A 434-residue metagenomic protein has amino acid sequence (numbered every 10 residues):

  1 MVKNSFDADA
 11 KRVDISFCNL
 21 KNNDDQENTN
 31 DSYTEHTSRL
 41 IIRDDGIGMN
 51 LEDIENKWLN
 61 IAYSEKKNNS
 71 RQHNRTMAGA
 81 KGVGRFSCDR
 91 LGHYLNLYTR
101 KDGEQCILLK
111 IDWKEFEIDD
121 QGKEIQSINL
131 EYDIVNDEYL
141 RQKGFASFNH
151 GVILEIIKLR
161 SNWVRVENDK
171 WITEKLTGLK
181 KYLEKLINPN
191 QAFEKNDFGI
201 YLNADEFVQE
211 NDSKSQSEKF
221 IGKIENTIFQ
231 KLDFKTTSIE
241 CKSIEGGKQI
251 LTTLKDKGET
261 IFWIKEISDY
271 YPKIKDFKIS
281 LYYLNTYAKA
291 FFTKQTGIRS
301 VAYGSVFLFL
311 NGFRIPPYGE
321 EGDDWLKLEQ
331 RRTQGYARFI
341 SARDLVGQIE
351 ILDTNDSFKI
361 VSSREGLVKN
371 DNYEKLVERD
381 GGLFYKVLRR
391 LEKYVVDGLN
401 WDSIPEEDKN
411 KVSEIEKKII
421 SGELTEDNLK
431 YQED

Functional and structural regions predicted by a protein language model:
M1-V166, D434: GHKL (Bergerat-fold) ATPase N-terminal catalytic module, capturing the glycine-rich phosphate-binding loop and acidic
S5, D9, I61-E65, R90-L95 (+7 more regions): Conserved NTP-handling cores and scaffolds of large molecular machines
S5, R85-D89, R100-D102, Q142-F148 (+5 more regions): A general structural signal for short secondary-structure junctions and capping/turn motifs
N50, K170-Y182, L376-V387: Short amphipathic alpha-helical segments
N68-R71, N190-E210, G398-V412: Short glycine-rich, low-complexity/disordered patches
K143-R299: Glycine/threonine-rich ATP-lid/beta-loop region of ATP-binding domains
E259-E433: Charged regulatory segments coupled to nucleotide-binding catalytic modules in large multidomain enzymes
